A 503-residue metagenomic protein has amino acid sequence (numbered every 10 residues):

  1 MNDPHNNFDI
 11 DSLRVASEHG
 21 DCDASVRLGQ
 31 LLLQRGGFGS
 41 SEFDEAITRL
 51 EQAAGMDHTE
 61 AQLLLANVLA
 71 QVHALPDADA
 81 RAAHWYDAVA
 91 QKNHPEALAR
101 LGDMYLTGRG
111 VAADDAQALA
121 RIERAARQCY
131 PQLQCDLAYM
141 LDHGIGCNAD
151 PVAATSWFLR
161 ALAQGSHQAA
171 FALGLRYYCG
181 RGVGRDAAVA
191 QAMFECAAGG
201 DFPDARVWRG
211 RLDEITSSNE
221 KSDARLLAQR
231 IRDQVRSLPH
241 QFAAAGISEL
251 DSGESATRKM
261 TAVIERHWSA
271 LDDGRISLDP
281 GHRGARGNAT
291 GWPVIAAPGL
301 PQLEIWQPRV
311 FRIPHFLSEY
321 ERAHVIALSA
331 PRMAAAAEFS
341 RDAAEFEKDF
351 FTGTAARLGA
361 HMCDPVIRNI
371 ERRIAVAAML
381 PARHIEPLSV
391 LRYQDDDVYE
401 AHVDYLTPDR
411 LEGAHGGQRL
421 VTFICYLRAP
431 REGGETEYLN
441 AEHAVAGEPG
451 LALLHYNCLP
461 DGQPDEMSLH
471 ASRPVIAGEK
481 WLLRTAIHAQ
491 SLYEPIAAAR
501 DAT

Functional and structural regions predicted by a protein language model:
M1-Q30: N-terminal leader/linker segments that initiate helical-solenoid repeat arrays
N2-D11, F38-R49, A74-W85, A112-R121 (+2 more regions): Structural signature of tandem alpha-helical TPR/SEL1-like repeats, specifically the intra-repeat loop/turn
H19-D21, R35-G36, G55-T59, Q71-H73 (+10 more regions): Short helix-capping/linker turns of helical repeat alpha-solenoids
R27-R35, L64-Q71, R100-T107, V111 (+4 more regions): Hydrophobic face of amphipathic alpha-helices that form TPR/SEL1-like repeat modules and related alpha-solenoid
N148-V152, S156-W208: Ankyrin-repeat and related helical/solenoid repeat scaffolds used for protein-protein interactions
E195, G199, R206-L453, C458-T503: Fe(II)/2-oxoglutarate oxygenase catalytic core
